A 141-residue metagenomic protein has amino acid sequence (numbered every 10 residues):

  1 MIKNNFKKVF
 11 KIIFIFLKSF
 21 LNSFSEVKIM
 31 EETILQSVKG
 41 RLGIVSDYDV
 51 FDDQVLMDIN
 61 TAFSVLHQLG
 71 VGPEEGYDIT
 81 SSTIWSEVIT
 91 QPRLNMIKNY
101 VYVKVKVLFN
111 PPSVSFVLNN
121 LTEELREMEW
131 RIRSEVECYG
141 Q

Functional and structural regions predicted by a protein language model:
I2-R93, W130-Q141: Conserved short "hinge" loops at termini or chain/domain junctions
T33-R41, V103-V136: Short, compact, well-ordered microdomains
N60-H67, Y102, K106, N110: Amphipathic alpha-helical core segments of compact helical bundles
P73, M96-K98, P112: A general marker of short, structured functional hotspots
T80, N95-I97, L125: Alpha-helical structural elements
I89-K106: Amphipathic protein-protein interaction modules
